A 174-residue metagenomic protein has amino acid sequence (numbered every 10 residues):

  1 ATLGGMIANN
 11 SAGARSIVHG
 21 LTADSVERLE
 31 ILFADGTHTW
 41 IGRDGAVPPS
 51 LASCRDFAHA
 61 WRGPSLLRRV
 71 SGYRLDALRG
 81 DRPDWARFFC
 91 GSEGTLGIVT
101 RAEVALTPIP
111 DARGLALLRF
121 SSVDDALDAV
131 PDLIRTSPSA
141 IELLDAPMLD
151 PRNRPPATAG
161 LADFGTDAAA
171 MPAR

Functional and structural regions predicted by a protein language model:
A1-D125, A129-V130: FAD-binding subdomain of flavoenzyme oxidoreductases
R135-R174: Terminal amphipathic helices with adjacent charged low-complexity linkers/tails
